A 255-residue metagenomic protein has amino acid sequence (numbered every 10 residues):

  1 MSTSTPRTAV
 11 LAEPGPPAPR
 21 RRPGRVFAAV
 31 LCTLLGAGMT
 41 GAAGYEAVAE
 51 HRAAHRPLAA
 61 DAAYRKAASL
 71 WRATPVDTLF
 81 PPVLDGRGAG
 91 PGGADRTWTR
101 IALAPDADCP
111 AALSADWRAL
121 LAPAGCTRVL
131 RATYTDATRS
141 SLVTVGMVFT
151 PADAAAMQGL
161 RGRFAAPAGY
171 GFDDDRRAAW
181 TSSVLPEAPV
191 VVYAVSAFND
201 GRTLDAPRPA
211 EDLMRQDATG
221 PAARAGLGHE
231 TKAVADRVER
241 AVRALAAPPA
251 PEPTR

Functional and structural regions predicted by a protein language model:
S2, V10-W71: Hydrophobic single-pass membrane-targeting/anchoring helices
P6: Active site of divalent-metal-dependent phosphoester/diester hydrolases
V48-P123, A246, A250-R255: Extracytoplasmic low-complexity, Pro/Thr/Ser/Ala/Gly-rich segments that lie immediately after a secretion/anchoring
K66-A94, R128-R139, E211-K232: Short N-terminal helix-initiation segments at or just after the protein's N-terminus
A104-A107, V143-V148, R224: Second-shell loop/turn segments in exported
D108-A112, P151-A154, A225-K232: Soluble non-cytosolic domains of exported or imported proteins
A111-L204: Non-cytosolic head/periplasmic domains of membrane-anchored proteins
F172-R255: Extracellularly exposed regions in secreted/surface proteins, prominently low-complexity, repeat-rich
